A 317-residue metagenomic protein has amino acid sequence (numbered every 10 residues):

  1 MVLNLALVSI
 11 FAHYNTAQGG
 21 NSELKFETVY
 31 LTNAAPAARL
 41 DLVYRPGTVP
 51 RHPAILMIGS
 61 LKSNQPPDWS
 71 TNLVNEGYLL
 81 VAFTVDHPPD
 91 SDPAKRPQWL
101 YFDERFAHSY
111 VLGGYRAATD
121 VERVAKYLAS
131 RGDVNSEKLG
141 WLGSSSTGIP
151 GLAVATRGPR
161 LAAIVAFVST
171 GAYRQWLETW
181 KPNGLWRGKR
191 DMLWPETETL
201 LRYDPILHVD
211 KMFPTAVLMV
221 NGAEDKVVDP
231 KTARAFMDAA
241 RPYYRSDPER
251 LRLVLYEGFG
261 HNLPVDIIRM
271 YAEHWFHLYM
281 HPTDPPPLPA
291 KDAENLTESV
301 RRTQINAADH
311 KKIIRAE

Functional and structural regions predicted by a protein language model:
I10-V49: N-terminal cap/lid segment of alpha/beta-hydrolase-fold proteins
R51-S60: Short beta-strand element of the alpha/beta-hydrolase
Q65-P67, T71-T119, L177-T179: Cap/lid segment of the alpha/beta-hydrolase catalytic domain
F102-S145: Gly/Ser-rich "nucleophile elbow"/oxyanion-hole loop immediately N-terminal to the catalytic nucleophile in hydrolases
L142, F167-V168, Y256: Alpha/beta-hydrolase-fold catalytic nucleophile elbow
G148-P195: Hydrolase active-site cap/lid region
W176-E178, R187-R234, D238-A240: The feature captures the conserved acid-bearing segment of alpha/beta-hydrolase catalytic domains
R234, P242-E317: C-terminal catalytic histidine-bearing segment of alpha/beta-hydrolase fold enzymes
